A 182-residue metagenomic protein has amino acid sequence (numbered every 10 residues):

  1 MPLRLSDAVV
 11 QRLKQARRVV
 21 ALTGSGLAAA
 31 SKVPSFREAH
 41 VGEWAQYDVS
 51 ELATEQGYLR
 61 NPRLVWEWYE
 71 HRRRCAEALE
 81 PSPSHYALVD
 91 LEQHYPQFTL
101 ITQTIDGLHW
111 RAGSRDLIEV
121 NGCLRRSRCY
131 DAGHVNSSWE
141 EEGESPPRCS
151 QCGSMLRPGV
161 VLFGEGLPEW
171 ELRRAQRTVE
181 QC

Functional and structural regions predicted by a protein language model:
M1-C182: Conserved catalytic core of sirtuin-type NAD+-dependent deacylases
